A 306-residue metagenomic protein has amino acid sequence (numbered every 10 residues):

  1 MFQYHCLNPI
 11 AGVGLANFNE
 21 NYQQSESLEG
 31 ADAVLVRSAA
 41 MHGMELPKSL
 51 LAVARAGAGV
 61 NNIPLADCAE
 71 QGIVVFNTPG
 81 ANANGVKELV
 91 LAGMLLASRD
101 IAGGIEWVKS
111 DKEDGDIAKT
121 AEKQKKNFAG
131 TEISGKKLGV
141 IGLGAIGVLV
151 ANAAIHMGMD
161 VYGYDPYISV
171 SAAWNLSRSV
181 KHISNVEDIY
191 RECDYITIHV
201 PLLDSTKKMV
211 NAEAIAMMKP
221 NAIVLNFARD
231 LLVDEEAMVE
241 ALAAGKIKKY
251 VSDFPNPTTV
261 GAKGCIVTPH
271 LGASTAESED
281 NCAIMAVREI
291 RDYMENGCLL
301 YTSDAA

Functional and structural regions predicted by a protein language model:
M1-T78, N211-E213, D234: An N-terminal-biased, well-structured beta-alpha scaffold segment characteristic of Rossmann-like dinucleotide-binding
A39-M44, Y162, P166-T259, S274: Rossmann-like adenosine-cofactor binding region
P79-K137: Phosphate-binding beta-alpha-beta segment of Rossmann-like dinucleotide-binding domains, i.e., the NAD(P)
K87-E106, I155-M159, I284-C298: Oxidoreductase and adenylate-handling cofactor-binding alpha/beta cores
L143-G144: Glycine-rich Rossmann-fold phosphate-binding loop(s) that bind the pyrophosphate of adenine dinucleotide cofactors
G147-V148: N-terminal Rossmann-fold NAD(P) dinucleotide-binding loop
V260-L299: Adenosine-phosphate binding glycine-rich loop
Y301-A306: Conserved small/polar residues in nucleotide/adenosyl-binding loops
